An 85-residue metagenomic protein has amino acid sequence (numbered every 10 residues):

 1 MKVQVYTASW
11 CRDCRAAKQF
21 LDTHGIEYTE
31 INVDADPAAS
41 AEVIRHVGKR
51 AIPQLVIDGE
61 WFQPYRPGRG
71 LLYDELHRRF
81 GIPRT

Functional and structural regions predicted by a protein language model:
M1-I26: Local sequence-structure signature of Cys/Sec-based thiol-disulfide redox active-site neighborhoods
R12, D34, Q63: Nucleotide phosphate-binding site architecture
R15, Q19, A41, D74: Alpha-helical elements of the RecA-like P-loop NTPase motor core of helicases
D22, T29, R45: Short polybasic/polar patches that bind polyanions
Y28-E30, W61: Conserved beta-strand scaffold positions in the cores of enzyme catalytic domains, especially in NTP/NDP-utilizing
N32-R50, V56, L76-P83: Thioredoxin-like thiol-disulfide oxidoreductase module
I57-T85: Non-catalytic, surface beta->alpha helical segment in thiol-disulfide oxidoreductase systems
